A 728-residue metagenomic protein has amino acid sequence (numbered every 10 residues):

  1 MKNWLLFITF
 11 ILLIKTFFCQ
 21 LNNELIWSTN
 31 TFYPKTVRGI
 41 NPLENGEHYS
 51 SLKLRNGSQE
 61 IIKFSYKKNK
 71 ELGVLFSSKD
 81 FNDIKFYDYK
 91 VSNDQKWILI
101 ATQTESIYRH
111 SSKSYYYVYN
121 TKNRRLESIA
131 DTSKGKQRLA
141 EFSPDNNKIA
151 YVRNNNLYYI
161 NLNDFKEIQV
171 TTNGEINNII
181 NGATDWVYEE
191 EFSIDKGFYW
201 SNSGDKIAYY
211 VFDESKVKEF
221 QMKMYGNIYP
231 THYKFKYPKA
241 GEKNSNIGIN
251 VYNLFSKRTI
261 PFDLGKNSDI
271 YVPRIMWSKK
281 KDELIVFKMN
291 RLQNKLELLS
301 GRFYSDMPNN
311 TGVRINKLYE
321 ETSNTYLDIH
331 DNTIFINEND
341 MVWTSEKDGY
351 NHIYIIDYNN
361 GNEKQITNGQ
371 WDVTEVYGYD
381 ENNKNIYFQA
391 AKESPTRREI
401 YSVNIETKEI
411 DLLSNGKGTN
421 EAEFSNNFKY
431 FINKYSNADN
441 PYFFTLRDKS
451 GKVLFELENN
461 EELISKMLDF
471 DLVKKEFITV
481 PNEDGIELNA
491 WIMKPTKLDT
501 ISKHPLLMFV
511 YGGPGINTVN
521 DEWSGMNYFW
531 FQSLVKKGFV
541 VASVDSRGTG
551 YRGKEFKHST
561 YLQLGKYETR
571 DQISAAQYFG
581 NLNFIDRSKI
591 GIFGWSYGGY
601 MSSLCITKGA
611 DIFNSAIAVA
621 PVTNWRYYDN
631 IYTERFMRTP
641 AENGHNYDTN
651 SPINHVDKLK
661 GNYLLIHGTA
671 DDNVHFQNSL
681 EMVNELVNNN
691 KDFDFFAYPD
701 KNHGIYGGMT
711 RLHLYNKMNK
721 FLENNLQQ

Functional and structural regions predicted by a protein language model:
T29, N69-L72, Q103-Y108, S112-Y115 (+4 more regions): Predominantly five- to eight-bladed beta-propeller fold
P34-I40, I84-K90, A183-S203, R274-I275 (+1 more regions): Signature of short aromatic-glycine-proline-rich micro-motifs recurring in repeat-based ectodomains
P34-N41, E47-I61, G73-L75, Y87-K90 (+14 more regions): Non-catalytic accessory segments flanking enzyme active sites
S50-N56, S65, K90-V91, L99-H110 (+16 more regions): Beta-strand C-termini and the immediately following turn/loop, strongest in propeller blades
Y66-K68, N120-R124, L162-F165, N253-K257 (+4 more regions): Short loop/turn segments that connect beta-strands within beta-propeller blades
N69-K96, I100, E105, S133-K136 (+2 more regions): Blade-loop segments of beta-propeller domains
V211-E363: Beta-propeller domains
E219, P273-M276, K281, F287 (+1 more regions): Serine-hydrolase catalytic core recognition
